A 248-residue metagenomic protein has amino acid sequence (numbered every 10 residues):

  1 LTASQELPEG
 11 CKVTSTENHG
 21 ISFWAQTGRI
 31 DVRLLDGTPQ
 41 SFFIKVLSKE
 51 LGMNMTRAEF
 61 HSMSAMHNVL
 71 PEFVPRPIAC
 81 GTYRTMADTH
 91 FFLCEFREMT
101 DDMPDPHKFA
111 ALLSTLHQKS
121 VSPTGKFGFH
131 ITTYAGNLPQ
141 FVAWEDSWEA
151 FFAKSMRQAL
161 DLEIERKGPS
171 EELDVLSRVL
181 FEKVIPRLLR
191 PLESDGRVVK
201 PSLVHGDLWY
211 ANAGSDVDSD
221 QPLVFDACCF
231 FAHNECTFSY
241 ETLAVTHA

Functional and structural regions predicted by a protein language model:
T2-L7, T82-T85, V121-H205, D216-S219: An alpha-helical support segment within catalytic cores of ATP-dependent transferases
E9-N18: Conserved N-terminal boundary motif of the eukaryotic protein kinase catalytic domain
E17-A150, K154: ATP-binding pocket architecture of kinase catalytic cores
S41, F91, P201-L203, P222: Hydrophobic "anchor" residues on beta-strands that sit immediately upstream of conserved functional sites
M99, P222, C228-F230: Activation segment
L162, C229-A248: Active-site activation/catalytic loop segments of kinase-like enzymes and analogous catalytic loops in related
L208: Hydrophobic HxD+1 residue recognition
